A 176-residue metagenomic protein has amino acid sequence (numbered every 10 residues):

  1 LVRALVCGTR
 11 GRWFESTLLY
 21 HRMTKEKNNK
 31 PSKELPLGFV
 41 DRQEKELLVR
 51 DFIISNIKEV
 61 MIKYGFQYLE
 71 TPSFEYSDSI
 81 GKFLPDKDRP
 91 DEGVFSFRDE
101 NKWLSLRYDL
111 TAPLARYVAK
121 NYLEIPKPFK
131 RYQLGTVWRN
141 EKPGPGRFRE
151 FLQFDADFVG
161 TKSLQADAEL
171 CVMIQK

Functional and structural regions predicted by a protein language model:
L1-V2, W13: Short, positively charged low-complexity motifs
W13-R22: Short, Lys/Arg-enriched N-terminal segments with co-localized hydrophobic residues within the first ~10-30 amino acids
M23-K176: TRNA-recognition modules of translation machinery and tRNA-sensing kinases, especially anticodon-binding
